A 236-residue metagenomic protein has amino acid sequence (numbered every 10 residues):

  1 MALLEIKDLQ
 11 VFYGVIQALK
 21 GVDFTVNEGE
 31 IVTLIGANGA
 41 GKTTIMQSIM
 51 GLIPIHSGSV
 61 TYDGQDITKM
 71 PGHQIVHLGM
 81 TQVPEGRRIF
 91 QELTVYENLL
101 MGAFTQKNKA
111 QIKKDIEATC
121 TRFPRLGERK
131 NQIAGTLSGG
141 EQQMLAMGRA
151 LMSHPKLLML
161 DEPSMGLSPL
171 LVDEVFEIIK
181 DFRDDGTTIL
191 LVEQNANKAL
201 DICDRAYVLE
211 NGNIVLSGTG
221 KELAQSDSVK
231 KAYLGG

Functional and structural regions predicted by a protein language model:
A2-G236: Glycine-rich phosphate-binding loops of nucleotide-dependent enzymes
